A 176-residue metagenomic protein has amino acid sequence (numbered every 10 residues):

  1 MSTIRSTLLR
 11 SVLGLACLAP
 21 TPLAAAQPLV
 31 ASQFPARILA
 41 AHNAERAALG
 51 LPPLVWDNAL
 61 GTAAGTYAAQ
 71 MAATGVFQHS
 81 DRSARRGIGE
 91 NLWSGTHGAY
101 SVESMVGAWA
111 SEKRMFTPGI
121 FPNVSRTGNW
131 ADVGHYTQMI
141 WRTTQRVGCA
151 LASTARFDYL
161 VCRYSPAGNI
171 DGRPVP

Functional and structural regions predicted by a protein language model:
S2-V12: Bacterial N-terminal signal peptides that target proteins for export
R10-P20: Bacterial N-terminal signal peptides
P20, V76, T117-F121: Residue-level signal for secondary-structure boundary elements
P22-A26: Sec/Tat signal peptide C-region and signal peptidase I cleavage site
Q27-I88: Short, well-ordered surface patches within globular domains
A84-P176: A well-ordered secondary-structure block
